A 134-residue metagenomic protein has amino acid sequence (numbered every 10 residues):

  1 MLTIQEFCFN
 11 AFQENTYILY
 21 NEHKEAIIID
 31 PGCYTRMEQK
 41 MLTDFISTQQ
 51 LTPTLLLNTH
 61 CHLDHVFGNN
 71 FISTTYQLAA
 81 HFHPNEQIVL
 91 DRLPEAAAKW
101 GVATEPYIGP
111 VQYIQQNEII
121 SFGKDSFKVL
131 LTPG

Functional and structural regions predicted by a protein language model:
M1-Q49: Conserved beta-strand hairpin/beta-sheet module of binuclear metal-dependent hydrolase folds, prominently
I18, N117-G134: Core dinuclear metal-dependent hydrolase active-site scaffold
E25-I27, L55, D125: Structural motif
I28, D64, V129-L130: Short glycine- and Lys/Arg-enriched binding-loop motifs that mark or flank ligand-binding interfaces
Y34-G123: Active-site HxH/HxHxD metal-binding segment of metal-dependent hydrolases
